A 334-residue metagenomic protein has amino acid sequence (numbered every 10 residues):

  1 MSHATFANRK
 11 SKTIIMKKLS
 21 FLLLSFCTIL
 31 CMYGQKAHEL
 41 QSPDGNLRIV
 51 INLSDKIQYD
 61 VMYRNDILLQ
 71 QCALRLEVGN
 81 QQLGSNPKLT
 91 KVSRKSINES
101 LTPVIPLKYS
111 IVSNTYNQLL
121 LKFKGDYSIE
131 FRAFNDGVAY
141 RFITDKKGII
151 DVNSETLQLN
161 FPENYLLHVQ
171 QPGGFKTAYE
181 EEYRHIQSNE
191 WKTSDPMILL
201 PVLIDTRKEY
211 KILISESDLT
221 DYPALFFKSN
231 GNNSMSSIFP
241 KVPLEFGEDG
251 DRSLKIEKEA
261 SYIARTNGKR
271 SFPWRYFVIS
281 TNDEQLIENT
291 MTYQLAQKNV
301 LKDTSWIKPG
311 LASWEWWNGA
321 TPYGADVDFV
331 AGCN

Functional and structural regions predicted by a protein language model:
M1-A37: Bacterial Sec-dependent N-terminal signal peptides
H3-T5, S20, C27, L53 (+3 more regions): Generic detection of intrinsically disordered/low-complexity segments and helix-coil linkers/edges
N8, T13, P43, F142 (+2 more regions): Generic detector of bulky aromatic hydrophobic side chains
E39-T292, N299: N-terminal accessory beta-strand-rich subdomains and adjacent acidic, glycine-rich linkers that precede catalytic cores
N267-C333: An acidic-aromatic substrate-binding cleft motif
